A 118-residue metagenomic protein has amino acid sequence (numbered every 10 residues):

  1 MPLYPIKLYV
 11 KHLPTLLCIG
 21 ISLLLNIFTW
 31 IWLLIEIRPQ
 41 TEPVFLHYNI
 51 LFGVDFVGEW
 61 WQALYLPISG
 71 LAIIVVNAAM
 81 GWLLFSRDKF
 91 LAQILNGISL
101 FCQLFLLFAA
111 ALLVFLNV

Functional and structural regions predicted by a protein language model:
M1-K11: Short, Lys/Arg-rich, polar N-terminal cytosolic tail immediately upstream of the first transmembrane signal-anchor
P2, L71-R87: Transmembrane alpha-helical segments of integral membrane proteins
Y9-L24, Q93-I98: Alpha-helical transmembrane segments and their helix-start/interface "positive-inside/aromatic belt" motifs in integral
C18-I31, L104-L106: Hydrophobic alpha-helical membrane-insertion segments
L34-F45: Membrane-helix interface motif
L51-L71: Interfacial helix-start motif at the membrane-water boundary
G81-L104: Cytoplasmic juxtamembrane regions at transmembrane-helix boundaries
F108-V118: Juxtamembrane boundary at the C-terminal end of a transmembrane helix
